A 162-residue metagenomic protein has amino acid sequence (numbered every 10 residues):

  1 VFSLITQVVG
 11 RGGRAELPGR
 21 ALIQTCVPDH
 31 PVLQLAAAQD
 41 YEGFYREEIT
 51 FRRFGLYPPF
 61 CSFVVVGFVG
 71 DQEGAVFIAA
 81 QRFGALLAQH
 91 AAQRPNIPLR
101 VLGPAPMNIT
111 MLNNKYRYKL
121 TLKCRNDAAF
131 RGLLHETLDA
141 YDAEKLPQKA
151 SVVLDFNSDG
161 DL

Functional and structural regions predicted by a protein language model:
V1-L4: Substrate-gripping "pore-loop 1 plus following alpha2 helix"
Q7-L162: Accessory helical-bundle/CTD segments and flexible terminal tails appended to RecA-like ATPase motors
